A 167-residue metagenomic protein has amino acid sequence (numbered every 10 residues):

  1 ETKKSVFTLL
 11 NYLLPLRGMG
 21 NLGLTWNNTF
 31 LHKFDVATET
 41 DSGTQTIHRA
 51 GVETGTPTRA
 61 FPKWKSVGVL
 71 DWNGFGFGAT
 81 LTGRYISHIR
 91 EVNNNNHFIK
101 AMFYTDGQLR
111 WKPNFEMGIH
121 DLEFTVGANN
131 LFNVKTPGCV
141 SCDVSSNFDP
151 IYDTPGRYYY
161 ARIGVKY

Functional and structural regions predicted by a protein language model:
E1, E53-R59, N94-F98, D149-Y152: Outer-membrane beta-barrel domain signature
E1-I89: Gram-negative outer-membrane beta-barrel transporters
T2-V6, P62-S66, A101-T105, H120 (+1 more regions): Residues that define the transmembrane beta-barrel architecture of outer-membrane proteins
T8, G68-L70, G107-L109, A161-I163: Membrane-embedded beta-strands of outer-membrane beta-barrel proteins, especially the hydrophobic/small aromatic
M19-N21, H97-K100, I119-D121: Short glycine/proline-enriched turns and hinge-like loops at secondary-structure junctions
H32-K33, G83-E91, W111-Y167: C-terminal beta-signal and adjacent terminal beta-strands/loops of Gram-negative outer-membrane beta-barrel proteins
E39-H48, I86-S87, N96-K100, C139-D149: Flexible, surface-exposed loop regions and adjacent strand-edge segments of Gram-negative outer-membrane beta-barrel
F98, F103, F124-A128: Small/polar glycine-rich anion-binding or flexible loop at a beta-alpha turn
